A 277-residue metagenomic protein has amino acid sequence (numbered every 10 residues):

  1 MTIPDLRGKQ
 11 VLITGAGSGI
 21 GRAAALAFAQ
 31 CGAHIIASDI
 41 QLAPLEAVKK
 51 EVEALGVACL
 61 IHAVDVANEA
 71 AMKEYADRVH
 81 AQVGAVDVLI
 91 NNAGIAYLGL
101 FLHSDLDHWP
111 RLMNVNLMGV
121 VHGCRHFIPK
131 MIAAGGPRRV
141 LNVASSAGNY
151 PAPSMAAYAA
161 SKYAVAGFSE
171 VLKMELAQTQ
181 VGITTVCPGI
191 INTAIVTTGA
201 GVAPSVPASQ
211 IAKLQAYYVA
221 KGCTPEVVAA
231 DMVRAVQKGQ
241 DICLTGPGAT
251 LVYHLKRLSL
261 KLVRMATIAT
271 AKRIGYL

Functional and structural regions predicted by a protein language model:
Q10, G17-G19: Conserved glycine-rich cofactor-binding loop
C31-A47: Conserved glycine-rich Rossmann-like NAD(P)H-binding loop of the short-chain dehydrogenase/reductase
L42-A43, A63-E74, L106: The beta1-alpha1 cofactor-binding region of Rossmann-like NAD(H)/NADP(H)-dependent oxidoreductases
L100-F101, D105-P110: Substrate-binding pocket helix/loop in short-chain dehydrogenase/reductase
C124, S161: Active-site helix of classical SDR
S145: Residue(s) in the substrate-gating loop at a strand-loop-helix junction that position the organic substrate next
Q178-P247: SDR active-site lid
